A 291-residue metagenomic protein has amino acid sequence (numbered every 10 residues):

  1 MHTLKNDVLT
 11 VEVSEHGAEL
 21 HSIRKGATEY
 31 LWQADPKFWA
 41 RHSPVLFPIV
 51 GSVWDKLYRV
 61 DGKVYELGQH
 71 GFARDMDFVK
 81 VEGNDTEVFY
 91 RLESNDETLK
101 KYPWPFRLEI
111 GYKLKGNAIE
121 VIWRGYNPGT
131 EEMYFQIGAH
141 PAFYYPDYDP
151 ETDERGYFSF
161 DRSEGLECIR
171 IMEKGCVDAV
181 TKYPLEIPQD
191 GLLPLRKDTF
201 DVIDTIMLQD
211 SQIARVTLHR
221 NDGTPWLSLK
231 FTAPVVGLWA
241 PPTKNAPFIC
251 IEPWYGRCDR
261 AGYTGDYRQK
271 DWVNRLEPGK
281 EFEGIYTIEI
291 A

Functional and structural regions predicted by a protein language model:
M1-L57, V64-L67, S211-A233, K280-I290: Beta-strand-rich N-terminal accessory domains
L9, K25, Y65, H70-E82 (+1 more regions): Acidic/His-leaning functional-site neighborhoods
K63, L67-G116: Extended, loop-rich substrate-binding clefts of extracytoplasmic carbohydrate-active enzymes
R91-E97, W254-G256, E289: Generic short beta-strand segments
S94-Y148: Acidic, contiguous internal or C-terminal segments within carbohydrate-active enzymes that form a structured patch used
E109-G111, D271-L276: Beta-strand-rich interaction surfaces with strong enrichment in secreted/lumenal proteins
E132-Y134, Y145, D149-F231: Active-site/ligand-binding surface loops and adjacent short beta/alpha elements that line catalytic pockets across
